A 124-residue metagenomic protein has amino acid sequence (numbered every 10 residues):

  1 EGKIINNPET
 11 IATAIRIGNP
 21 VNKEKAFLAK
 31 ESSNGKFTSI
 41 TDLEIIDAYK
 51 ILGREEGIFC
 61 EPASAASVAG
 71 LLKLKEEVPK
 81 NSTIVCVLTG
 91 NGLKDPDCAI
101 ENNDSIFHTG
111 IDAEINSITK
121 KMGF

Functional and structural regions predicted by a protein language model:
E1-I58, E101-F124: Active-site/ligand-binding loops adjacent to catalytic centers
N19, K23, P62, K75 (+1 more regions): Basic, gly/Ser/Thr/Pro-rich low-complexity segments located predominantly at protein N termini
I46-K50, E55-K75, S82-I84: Substrate-binding/catalytic subdomain of NAD(P)-dependent oxidoreductase enzymes
V68-F124: Catalytic phosphate/nucleotide-handling subdomain of diverse soluble enzymes
